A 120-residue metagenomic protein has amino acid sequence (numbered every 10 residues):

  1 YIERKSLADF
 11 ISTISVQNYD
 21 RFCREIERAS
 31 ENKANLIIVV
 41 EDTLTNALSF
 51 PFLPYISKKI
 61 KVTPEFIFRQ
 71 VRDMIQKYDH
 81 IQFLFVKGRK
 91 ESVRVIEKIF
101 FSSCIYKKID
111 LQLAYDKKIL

Functional and structural regions predicted by a protein language model:
Y1-S6: Conserved catalytic cores of phosphodiester-cleaving nucleases, focusing on short active-site segments
D9-L120: Non-catalytic C-terminal interaction segments of nucleic acid-processing enzymes
